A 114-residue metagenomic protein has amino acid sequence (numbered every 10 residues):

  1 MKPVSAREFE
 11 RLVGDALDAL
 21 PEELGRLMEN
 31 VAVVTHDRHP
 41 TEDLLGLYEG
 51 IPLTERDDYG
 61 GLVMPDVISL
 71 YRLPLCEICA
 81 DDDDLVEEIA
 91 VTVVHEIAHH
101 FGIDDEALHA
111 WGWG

Functional and structural regions predicted by a protein language model:
M1-E88, H100, D104-H109, G114: Active-site rim/adjacent substrate-binding subdomains
E88-E96: Short alpha-helical catalytic segment bearing the HExxH-like zincin motif of zinc-dependent metalloproteases
